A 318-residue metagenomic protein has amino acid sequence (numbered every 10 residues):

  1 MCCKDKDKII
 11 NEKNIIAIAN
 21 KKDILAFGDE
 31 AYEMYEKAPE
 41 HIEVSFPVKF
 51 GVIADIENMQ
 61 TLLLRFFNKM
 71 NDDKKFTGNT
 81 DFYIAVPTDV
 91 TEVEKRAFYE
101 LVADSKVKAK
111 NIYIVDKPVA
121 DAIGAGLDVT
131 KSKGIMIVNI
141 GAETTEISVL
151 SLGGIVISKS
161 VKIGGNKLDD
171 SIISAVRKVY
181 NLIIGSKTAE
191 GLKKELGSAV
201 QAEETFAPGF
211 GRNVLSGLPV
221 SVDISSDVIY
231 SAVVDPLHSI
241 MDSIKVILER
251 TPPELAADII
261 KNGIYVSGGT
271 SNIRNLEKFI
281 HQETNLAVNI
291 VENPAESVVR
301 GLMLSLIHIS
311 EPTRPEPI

Functional and structural regions predicted by a protein language model:
M1-I140, L150-I264, S271-S310: Nucleotide/phosphate-binding catalytic cleft detector across ATP-hydrolyzing and phosphate-transferring enzymes
E311-R314, I318: Positively charged, low-complexity/disordered segments
